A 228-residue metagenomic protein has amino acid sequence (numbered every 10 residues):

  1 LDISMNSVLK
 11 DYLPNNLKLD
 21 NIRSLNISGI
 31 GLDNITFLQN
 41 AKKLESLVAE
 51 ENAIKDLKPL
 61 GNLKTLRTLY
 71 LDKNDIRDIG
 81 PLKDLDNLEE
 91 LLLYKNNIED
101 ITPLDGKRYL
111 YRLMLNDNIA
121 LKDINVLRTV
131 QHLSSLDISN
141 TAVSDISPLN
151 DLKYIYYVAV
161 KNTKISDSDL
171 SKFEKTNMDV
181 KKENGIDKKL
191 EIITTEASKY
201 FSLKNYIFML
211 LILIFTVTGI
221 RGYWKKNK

Functional and structural regions predicted by a protein language model:
L1-L9, N21-D33, K43-K55, P59 (+9 more regions): Concave beta-strand-loop units of leucine-rich repeat
P14-N16: Short amphipathic alpha-helix with an adjacent loop that forms part of the alpha/beta core around
T195-L210: Juxtamembrane/start-of-transmembrane alpha-helix segments at the extracytoplasmic/lumenal side of membrane anchors
L210-T216: Core hydrophobic alpha-helical membrane-spanning segments
T216-K228: C-terminal membrane-anchoring or membrane-association module
